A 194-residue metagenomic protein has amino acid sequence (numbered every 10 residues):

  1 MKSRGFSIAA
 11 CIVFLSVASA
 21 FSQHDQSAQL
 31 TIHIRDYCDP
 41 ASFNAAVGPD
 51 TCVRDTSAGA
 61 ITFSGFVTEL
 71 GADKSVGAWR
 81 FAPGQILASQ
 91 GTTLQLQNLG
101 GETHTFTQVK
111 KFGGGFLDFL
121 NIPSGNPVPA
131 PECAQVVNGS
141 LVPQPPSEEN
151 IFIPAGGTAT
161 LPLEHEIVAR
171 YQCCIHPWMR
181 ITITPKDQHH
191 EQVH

Functional and structural regions predicted by a protein language model:
M1-I8: Bacterial N-terminal signal peptides that target proteins for export
I8-A18: Bacterial N-terminal signal peptides
F21-H194: Extracytoplasmic copper-binding redox domains, predominantly the cupredoxin/blue-copper superfamily
